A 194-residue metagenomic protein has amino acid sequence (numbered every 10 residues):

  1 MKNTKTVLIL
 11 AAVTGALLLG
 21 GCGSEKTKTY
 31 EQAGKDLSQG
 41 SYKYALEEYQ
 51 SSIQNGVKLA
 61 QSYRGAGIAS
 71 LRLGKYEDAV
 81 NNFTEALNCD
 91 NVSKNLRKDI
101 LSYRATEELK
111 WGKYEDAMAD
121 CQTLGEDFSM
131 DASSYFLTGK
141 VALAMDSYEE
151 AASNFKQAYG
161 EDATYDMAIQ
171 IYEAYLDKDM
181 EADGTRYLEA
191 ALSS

Functional and structural regions predicted by a protein language model:
T27-K28, Q61, N95-D99, S133 (+1 more regions): Start-of-helix register in tetratricopeptide repeats
S38-Q39, R72-L73, T106, K110-W111 (+2 more regions): Register position in tetratricopeptide repeats
V57, N91, S129-M130, D162-A163: Short coil turns that delineate tetratricopeptide repeat
G65, L96-Y103, L137, Q170-I171: Canonical tetratricopeptide repeat
